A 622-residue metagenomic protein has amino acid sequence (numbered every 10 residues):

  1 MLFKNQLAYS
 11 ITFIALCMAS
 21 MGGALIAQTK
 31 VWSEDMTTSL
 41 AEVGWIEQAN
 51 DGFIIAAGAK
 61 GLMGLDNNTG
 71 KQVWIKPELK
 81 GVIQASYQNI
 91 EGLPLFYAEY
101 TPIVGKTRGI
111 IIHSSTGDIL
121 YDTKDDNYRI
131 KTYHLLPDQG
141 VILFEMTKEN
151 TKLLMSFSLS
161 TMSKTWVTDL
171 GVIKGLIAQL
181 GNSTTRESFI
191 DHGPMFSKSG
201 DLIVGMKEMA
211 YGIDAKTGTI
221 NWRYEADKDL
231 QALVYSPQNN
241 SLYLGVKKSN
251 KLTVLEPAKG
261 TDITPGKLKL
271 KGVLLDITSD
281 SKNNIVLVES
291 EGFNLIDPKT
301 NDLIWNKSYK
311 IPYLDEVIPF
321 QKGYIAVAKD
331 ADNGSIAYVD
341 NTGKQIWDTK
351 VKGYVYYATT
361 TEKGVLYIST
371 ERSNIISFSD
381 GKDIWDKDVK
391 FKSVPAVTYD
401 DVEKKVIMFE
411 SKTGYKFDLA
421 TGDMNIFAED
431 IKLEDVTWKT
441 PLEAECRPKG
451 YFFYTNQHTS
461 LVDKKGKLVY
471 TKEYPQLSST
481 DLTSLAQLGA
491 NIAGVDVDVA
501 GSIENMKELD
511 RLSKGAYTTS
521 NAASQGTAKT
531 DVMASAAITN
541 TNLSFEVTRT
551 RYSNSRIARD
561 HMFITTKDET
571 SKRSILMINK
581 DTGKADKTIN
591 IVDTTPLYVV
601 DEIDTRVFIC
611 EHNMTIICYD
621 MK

Functional and structural regions predicted by a protein language model:
M1-T12: Bacterial N-terminal signal peptides that target proteins for export
K4-N5, M21-A24: Absolute N-terminal positional cue centered near the fourth residue
S10-G22: Bacterial N-terminal signal peptides
G23-K622: Secretory-pathway ectodomains
